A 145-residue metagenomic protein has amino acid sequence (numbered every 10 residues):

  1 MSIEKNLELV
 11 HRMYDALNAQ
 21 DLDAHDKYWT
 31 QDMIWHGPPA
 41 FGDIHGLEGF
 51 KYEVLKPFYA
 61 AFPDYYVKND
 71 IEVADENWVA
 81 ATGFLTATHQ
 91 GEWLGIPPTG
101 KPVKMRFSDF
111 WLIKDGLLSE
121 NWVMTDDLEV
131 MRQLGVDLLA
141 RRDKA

Functional and structural regions predicted by a protein language model:
M1-Q31, L138-A145: Short, low-complexity N-terminal intrinsically disordered segments enriched in polar/charged residues
V10-H11, W35, S108-F110, L118 (+1 more regions): Short, structured motif recognition centered on aromatic/hydrophobic residues
A24-N77, F84-H89: A solvent-exposed, acidic/Ser-Thr-rich amphipathic alpha-helical stretch
P39, G91-V103: A cross-kingdom feature marking solvent-exposed beta-strand/loop segments within repeated, beta-rich binding/scaffold
Y66, K104-S108: Short, surface-exposed coil-to-beta transition loops
E72-A80, L112-S119: A short, structured loop/turn motif at beta-sheet edges
V79-T82, L94: Intrinsic, low-complexity N-terminal interaction/targeting segments
N121-A145: Low-complexity, intrinsically disordered terminal/linker segments enriched in charged and Gly/Pro repeats
